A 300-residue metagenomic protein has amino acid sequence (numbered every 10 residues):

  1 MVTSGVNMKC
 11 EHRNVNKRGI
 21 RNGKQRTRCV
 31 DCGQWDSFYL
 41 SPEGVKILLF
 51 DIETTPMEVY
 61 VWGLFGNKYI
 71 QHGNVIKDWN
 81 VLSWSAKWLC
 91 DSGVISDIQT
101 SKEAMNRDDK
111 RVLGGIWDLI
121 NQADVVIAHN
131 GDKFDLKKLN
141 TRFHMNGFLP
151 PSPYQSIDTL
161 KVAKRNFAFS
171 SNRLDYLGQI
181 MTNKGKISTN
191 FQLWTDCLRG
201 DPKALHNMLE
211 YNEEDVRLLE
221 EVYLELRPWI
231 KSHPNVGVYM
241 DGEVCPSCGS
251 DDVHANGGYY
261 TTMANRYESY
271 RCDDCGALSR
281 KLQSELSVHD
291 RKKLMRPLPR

Functional and structural regions predicted by a protein language model:
M1-V6, H233-P234, L286-R300: Short, intrinsically disordered terminal segments enriched in charged and Pro/Gly residues
V2-G5, N22-K24, G44, Y239-G242 (+1 more regions): Flanking scaffold residues of small Cys/His-coordinated metal-binding clusters
G5-C10, C29-C32, C245-C248, C272-C275: Short cysteine-rich clusters marking metal-coordination/redox-active sites
N14-G19, G33-D36, G249-V253, S279: Cys/His-rich microdomains that often coordinate metals
R18-R26, G258-S269: Short linker/helix segments within small regulatory modules
K24-R26, V30-S152: Conserved non-catalytic scaffold segment of RNase H-like nuclease domains
G33-E43, C272-L294: Short metal-binding segments enriched for Cys and/or His
V45, W79-Q99, Q122-L226, S232: Metal-dependent phosphoesterase core characteristic of DEDDh/y 3'-5' exonuclease domains
